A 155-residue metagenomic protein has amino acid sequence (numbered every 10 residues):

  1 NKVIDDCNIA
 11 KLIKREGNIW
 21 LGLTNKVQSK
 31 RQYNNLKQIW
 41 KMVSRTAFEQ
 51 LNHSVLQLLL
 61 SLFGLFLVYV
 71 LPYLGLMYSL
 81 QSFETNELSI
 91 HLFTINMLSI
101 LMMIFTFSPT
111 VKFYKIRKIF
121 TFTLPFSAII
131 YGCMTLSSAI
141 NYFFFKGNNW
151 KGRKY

Functional and structural regions predicted by a protein language model:
N1-Q57, Y155: Catalytic donor/gating beta->alpha subdomain of glycosyltransferases that bind UDP-sugars
L58-F145: Membrane-embedded multi-pass helical conduit in multi-pass membrane proteins, especially envelope-biosynthetic
